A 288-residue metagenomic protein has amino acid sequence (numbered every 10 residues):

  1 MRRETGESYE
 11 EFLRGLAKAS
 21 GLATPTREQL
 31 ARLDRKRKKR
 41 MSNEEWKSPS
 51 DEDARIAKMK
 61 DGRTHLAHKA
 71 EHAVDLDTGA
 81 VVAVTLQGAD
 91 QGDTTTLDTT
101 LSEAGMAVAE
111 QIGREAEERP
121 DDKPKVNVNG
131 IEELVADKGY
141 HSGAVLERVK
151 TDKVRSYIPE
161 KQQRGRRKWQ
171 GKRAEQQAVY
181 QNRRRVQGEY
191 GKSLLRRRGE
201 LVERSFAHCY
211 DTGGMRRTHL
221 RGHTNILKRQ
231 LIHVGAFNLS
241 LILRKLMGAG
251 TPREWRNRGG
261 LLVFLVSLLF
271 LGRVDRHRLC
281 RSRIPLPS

Functional and structural regions predicted by a protein language model:
M1-S288: Anion-binding and metal-coordination hotspots
